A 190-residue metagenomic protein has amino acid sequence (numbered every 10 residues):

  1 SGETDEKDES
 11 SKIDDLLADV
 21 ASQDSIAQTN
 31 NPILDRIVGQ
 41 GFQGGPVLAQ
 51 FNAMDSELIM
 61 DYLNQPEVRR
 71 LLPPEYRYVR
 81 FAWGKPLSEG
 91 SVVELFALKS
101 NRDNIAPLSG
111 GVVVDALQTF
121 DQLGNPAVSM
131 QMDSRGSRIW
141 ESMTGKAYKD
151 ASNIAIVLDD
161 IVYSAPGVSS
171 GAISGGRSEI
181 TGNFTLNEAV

Functional and structural regions predicted by a protein language model:
S1-V168, I173: Non-transmembrane, solvent-exposed regions of membrane trafficking/translocation machinery
L158, S164-P166, S174-V190: Extended, hydrophilic extramembrane loops/domains of integral membrane proteins
